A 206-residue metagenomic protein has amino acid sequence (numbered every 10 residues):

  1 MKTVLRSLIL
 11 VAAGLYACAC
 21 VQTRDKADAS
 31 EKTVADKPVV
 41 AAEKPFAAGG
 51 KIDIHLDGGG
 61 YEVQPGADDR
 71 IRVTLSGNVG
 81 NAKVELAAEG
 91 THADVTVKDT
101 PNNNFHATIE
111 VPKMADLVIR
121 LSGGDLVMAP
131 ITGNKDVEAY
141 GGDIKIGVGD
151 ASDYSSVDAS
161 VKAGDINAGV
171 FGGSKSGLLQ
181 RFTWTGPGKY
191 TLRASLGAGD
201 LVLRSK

Functional and structural regions predicted by a protein language model:
M1-C18: Sec-dependent bacterial lipoprotein signal peptides
L5-R6, A19-R70, N78, K98-E110 (+1 more regions): Short acidic/polar N-terminal linker immediately downstream of export determinants
P38-E43, K98, A129-I131, D136-A139 (+1 more regions): Short, surface-exposed interaction patches in beta-rich subdomains that mediate adhesion/assembly near membranes
G50-I52, G59-Y61, D69-I71, A82 (+10 more regions): The right-handed parallel beta-helix/beta-solenoid scaffold, focusing on the short coil/turn and N-cap positions
A67, E85-D94, G186-P187: Short, ordered beta-strand-loop transition motifs
I109-P112, A129: Short, proline-centered helix/strand-breaking motifs
